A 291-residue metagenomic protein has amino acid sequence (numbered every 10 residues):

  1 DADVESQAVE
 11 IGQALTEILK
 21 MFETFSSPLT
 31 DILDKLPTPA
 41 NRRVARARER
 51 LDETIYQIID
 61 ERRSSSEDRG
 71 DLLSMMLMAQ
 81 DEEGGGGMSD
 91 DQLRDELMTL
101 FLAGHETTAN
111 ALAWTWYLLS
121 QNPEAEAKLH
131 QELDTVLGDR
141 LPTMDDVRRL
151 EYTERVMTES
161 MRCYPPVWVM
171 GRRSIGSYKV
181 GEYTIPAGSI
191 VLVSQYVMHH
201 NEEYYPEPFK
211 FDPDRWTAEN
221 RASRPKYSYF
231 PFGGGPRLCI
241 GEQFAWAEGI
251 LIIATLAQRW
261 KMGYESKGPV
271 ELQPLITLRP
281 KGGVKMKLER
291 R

Functional and structural regions predicted by a protein language model:
D1-N110, K128, T277: Cytochrome P450 heme-thiolate monooxygenase catalytic core
Q13-T16, D134-P142, R148, L238 (+1 more regions): Cytochrome P450 proximal C-terminal region
A40, V44, T153-V169, G282-R291: C-terminal domain-closing interface element
E53, Q57, R140-G181, E202: Conserved cytochrome P450 K-helix E-x-x-R motif and the immediately C-terminal K′/meander segment
M98-T99, A103, L141-D145, V169 (+5 more regions): Cytochrome P450 heme-thiolate "Cys pocket" and heme-binding signature region
T107-E132, Q243-R259: Cytochrome P450 catalytic-core helices
V193-R221: Conserved cytochrome P450 K-helix/beta-meander segment immediately N-terminal to the heme-binding cysteine loop
